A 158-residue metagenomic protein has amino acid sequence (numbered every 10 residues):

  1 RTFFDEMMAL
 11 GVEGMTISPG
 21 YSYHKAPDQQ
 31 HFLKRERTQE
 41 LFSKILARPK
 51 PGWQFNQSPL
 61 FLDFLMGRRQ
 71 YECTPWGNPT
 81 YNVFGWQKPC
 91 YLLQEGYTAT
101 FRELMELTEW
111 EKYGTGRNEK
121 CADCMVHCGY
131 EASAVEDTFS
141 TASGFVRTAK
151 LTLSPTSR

Functional and structural regions predicted by a protein language model:
R1-N78, V83, K88, L92 (+1 more regions): Radical SAM enzyme [4Fe-4S]-AdoMet core and its adjacent flexible, acidic and glycine-rich loops/tails across
Q87-R158: Flexible mid-to-C-terminal extensions adjoining Fe-S/redox cofactors in radical SAM and related proteins
